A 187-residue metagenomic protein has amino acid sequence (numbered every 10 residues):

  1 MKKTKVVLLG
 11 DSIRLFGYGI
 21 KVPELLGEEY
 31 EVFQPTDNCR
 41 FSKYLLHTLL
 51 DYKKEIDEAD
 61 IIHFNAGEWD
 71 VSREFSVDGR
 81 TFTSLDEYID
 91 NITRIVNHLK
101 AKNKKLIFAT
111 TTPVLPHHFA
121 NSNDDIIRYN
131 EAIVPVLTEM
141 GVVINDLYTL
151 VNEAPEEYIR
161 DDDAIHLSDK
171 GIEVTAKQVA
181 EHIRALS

Functional and structural regions predicted by a protein language model:
K2, K21, L25-E28, H47-S187: Alpha-helical cap/lid subdomain in secreted, periplasmic, or secretory-pathway luminal O-acyl-processing enzymes
K3-G19, F41, V71: Catalytic nucleophile-elbow at a beta strand-turn-alpha helix junction centered on a G-D-S/GDSL motif, marking
L8-G10, P35, A109: Short hydrophobic segments within beta-strands
D11, Q34, T81-S84: Short secondary-structure transition/capping motifs
D11-S12, D37, I165: Conserved donor-binding loops in enzymes that form glycosidic bonds
E28-L46: A short beta-strand-loop structural module common to alpha/beta enzyme folds
